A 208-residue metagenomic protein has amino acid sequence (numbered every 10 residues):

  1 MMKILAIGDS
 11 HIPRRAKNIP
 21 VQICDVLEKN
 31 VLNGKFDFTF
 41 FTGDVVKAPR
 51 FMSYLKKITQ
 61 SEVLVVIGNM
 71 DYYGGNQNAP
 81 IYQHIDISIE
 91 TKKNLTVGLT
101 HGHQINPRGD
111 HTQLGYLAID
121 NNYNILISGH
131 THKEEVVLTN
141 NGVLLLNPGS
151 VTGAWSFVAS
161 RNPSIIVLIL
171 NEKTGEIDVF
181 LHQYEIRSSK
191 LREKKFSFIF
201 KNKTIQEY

Functional and structural regions predicted by a protein language model:
M1-L5, H84-G98, T139-L145, E172-V179: Beta-strand-turn-beta hairpins that frame and shape the catalytic cleft of phosphate-ester-processing enzymes
M1-Y54, G75, R161, I199-Y208: N-terminal active-site segment of His-dependent metallophosphoesterases
A6-G8, F38-D44, L64-N69, G98-H101 (+2 more regions): Active-site neighborhood of phospho(di)ester-bond hydrolases with catalytic His/Asp-centered motifs
H11-A16, V46-R50, M70-G75, I81 (+3 more regions): Active-site environment of divalent metal-dependent phosphoester hydrolases
R50-L55, Q113-L117: A short acidic, amphipathic alpha-helical/loop segment
Q60-N121: Helix-adjacent hinge/juxtasegments
Q83-I85, E134-V137, S164-I169: Short beta-strand scaffold segments in enzyme catalytic cores
Y116, N121, L146-Y208: Binuclear metal-dependent phosphoesterase catalytic core
